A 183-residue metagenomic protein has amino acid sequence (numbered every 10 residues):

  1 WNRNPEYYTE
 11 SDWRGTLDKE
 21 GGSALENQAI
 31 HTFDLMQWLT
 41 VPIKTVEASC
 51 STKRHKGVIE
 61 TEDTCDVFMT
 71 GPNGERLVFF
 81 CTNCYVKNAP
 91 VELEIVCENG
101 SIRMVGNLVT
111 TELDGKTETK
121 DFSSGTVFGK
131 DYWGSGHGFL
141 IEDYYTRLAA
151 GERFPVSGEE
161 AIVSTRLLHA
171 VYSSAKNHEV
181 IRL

Functional and structural regions predicted by a protein language model:
W1-V58, H178: Predominantly a Rossmann-like dinucleotide-binding segment in NAD(P)-dependent oxidoreductases
G21-S23, F128-Y132, A150-F154: Active-site rim elements
Q28-H31, G136, E159, V163: A generic structural signal for residues located within well-ordered alpha-helices of large catalytic or ligand-binding
T32-F33, H137-E142, L168-H169: A general structural signal for well-ordered alpha-helical segments in protein cores
P42-I43, E98-I102, V171-S174: Phosphate/oxyanion-binding loops and surfaces in catalytic or ligand/nucleic-acid-binding neighborhoods
K53-E62, P72-F139, S157: NAD(P)-dinucleotide binding in Rossmann-like oxidoreductases
P72, D143-L183: C-terminal helix-rich "cap/oligomerization" subdomain common to oxidoreductases
